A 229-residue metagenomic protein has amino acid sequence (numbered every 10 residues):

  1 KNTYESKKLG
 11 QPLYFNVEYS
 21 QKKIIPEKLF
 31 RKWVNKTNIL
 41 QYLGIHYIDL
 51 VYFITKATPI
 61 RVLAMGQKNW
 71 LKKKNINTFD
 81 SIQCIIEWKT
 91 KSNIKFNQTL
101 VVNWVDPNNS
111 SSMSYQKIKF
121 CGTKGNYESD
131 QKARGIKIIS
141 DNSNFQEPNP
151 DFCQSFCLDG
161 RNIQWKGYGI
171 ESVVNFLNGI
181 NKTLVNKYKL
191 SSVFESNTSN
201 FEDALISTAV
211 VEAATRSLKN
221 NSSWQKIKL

Functional and structural regions predicted by a protein language model:
K1-N77, C84, N221: Predominantly a Rossmann-like dinucleotide-binding segment in NAD(P)-dependent oxidoreductases
K1-S6, V34-T37, I118-S129, F152-N162: Short charge-dense sequence patches
K8-Q11, N93-I94, S191-F194: Short helix-terminating capping/connector loops at secondary-structure junctions
K23-L29, A57-I60, V101, P148-S155 (+1 more regions): Short amphipathic alpha-helical segments, especially helix-boundary/capping motifs
I24-I25, E128-S129, S207: Short catalytic/ligand-binding loop motif for oxyanion handling, primarily in non-cytosolic enzymes, centered on
I39, S112, Q164-Y168: Short alpha-helix boundary/capping segments
Y42, H46-N142, E171-Y188, E212-A214 (+1 more regions): Contiguous beta-strand/loop segments that form the cofactor/metal-binding neighborhood of enzyme cores
I118, S143-L229: C-terminal helical cap and adjacent loop that interface with cofactors, partners, or active-site loops
